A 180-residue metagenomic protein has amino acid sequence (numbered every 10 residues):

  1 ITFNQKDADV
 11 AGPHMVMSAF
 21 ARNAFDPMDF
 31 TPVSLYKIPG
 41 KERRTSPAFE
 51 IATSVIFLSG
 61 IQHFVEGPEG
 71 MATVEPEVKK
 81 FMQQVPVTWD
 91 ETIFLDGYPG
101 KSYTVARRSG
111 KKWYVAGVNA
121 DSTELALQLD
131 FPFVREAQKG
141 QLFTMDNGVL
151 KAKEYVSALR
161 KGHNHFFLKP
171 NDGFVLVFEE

Functional and structural regions predicted by a protein language model:
I1-E69: Glycan-recognition surfaces
D29, A52-V55, V65, V105 (+3 more regions): Structured core elements
P32-S34, G67-P68, G117-N119, F131 (+2 more regions): Active-site proximal loops enriched in glycine and acidic residues that flank catalytic Cys/His/Asp and coordinate
I61-Q62, V87, T123, P170: Generic secondary-structure signature for well-ordered alpha-helical cores
E69-Y114, V118, D146-Y155: Glycan-recognition and catalytic regions of carbohydrate-active enzymes
Y98-R135, N171-V177: Carbohydrate-binding surface patches
P132-N147: Solvent-exposed beta-hairpin/edge-strand motifs
V156-E180: C-terminal beta-strand-rich structural cap/linker in extracellular carbohydrate-active enzymes
